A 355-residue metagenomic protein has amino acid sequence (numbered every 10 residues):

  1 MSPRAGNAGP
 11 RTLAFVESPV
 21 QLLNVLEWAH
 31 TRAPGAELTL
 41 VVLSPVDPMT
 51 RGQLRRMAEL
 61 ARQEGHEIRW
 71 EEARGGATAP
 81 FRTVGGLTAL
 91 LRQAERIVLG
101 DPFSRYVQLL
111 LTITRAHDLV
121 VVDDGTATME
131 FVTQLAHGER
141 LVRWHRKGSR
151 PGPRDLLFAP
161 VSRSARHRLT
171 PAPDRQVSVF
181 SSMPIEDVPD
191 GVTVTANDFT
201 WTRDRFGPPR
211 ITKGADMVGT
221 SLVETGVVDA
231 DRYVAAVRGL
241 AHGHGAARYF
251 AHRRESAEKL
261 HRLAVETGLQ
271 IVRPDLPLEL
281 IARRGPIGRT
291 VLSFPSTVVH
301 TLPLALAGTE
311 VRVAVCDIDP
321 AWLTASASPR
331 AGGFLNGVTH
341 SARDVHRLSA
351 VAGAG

Functional and structural regions predicted by a protein language model:
T12-L22, V223-V228, T290-F294: Short, glycine-rich nucleotide/cofactor-binding loops
L13-V142, V299: Active-site and donor-binding regions of nucleotide-sugar-utilizing enzymes
R32-G35, L110-A116, A241-G243, G285-P286 (+1 more regions): Short, conserved loop/helix-junction motifs that constitute active-site signature segments in enzyme catalytic cores
L43, D101-P102, V121-T126, K213-V223 (+2 more regions): Short loop/turn segments at strand-loop or loop-helix junctions that form parts of catalytic or ligand-binding pockets
E130-F131, A136-G219: A nucleotide-sugar donor-handling region in carbohydrate enzymes
A215-E255: Conserved catalytic-core segment of nucleotide-activated headgroup transferases in glycan assembly
A257-H300: Donor nucleotide-activated moiety binding/catalytic core segment of transferases that use nucleotide-activated donors
T324-G355: Leloir-type glycosyltransferase catalytic cores
